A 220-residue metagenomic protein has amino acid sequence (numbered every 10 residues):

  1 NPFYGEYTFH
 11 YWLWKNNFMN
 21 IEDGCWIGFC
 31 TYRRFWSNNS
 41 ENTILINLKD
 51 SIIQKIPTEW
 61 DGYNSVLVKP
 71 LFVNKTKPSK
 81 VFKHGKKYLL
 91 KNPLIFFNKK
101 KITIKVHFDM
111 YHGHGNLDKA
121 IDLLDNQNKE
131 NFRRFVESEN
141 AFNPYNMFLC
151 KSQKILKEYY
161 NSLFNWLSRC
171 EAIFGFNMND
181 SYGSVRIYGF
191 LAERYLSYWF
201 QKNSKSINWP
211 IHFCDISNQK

Functional and structural regions predicted by a protein language model:
N1-K220: ER/Golgi luminal nucleotide-sugar-dependent glycosyltransferases, focusing on the catalytic module
